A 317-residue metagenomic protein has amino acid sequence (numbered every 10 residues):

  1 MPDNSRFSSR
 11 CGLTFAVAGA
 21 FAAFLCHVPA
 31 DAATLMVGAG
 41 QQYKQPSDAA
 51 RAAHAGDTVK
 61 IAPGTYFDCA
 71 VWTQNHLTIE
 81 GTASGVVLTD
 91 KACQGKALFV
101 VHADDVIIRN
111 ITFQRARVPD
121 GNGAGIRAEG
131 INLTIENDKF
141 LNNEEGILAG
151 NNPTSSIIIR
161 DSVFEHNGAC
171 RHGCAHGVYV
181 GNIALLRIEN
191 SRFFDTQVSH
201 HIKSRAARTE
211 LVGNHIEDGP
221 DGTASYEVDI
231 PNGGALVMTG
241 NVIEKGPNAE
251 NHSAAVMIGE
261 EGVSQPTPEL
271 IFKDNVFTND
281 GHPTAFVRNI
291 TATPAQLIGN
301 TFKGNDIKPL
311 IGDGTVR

Functional and structural regions predicted by a protein language model:
M1-R10: N-terminal secretory signal peptides that target proteins for export/translocation
G12-C26: Bacterial N-terminal signal peptides
V28-A32: Sec/Tat signal peptide C-region and signal peptidase I cleavage site
T34-A62, Y66-D68: Acidic Gly/Asp/Thr-rich repetitive segments characteristic of extracellular carbohydrate-active and adhesion proteins
A55, Y66-I79, V87-R109, Q114-N132 (+2 more regions): Extracellular beta-strand-rich solenoid/capping regions of secreted or surface-exposed proteins that bind or remodel
P63, E80-V86, D104-R115, N132-N142 (+7 more regions): Right-handed parallel beta-helix
D90-F99, P119-R127, N142-N151, C170-V180 (+5 more regions): Extracellular beta-strand/beta-solenoid scaffold signature
I311-R317: Terminal, low-structured helical/coil segments at or just beyond the last alpha-helical repeat
